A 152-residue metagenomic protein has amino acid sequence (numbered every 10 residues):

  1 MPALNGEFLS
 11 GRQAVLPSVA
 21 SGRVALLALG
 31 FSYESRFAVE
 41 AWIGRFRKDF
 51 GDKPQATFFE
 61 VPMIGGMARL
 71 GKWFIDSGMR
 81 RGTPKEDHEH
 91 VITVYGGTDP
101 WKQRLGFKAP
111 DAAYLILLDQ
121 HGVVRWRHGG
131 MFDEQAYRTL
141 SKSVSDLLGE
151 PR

Functional and structural regions predicted by a protein language model:
M1-P17, H88-E89: N-terminal "domain-start" segment that seeds a small globular fold
M1-P2, L27, H88-V91, F107-I116: Structural micro-motif
L16-V39, F58: Short active-site neighborhood of thiol/selenol oxidoreductases, capturing the structured segment around
G22-V24, P54-T57, H88, A112 (+1 more regions): Loop/turn elements at helix/coil->beta-strand transitions in domains of secreted/extracellular proteins
Y33-S35, I64-A68, T98-P100, V123 (+1 more regions): Solvent-exposed loop/turn segments at secondary-structure junctions within structured extracellular/periplasmic domains
E34-P84: Structural microenvironment flanking redox-active thiols in thiol-disulfide oxidoreductases
T57-V61, W73-P110: Short, internal strand/loop/helix patches that form the active-site neighborhood or redox-interaction surface
K102-Q103, P110-R152: Thiol-/selenol-based redox modules, centered on thioredoxin-like and closely related oxidoreductase domains
